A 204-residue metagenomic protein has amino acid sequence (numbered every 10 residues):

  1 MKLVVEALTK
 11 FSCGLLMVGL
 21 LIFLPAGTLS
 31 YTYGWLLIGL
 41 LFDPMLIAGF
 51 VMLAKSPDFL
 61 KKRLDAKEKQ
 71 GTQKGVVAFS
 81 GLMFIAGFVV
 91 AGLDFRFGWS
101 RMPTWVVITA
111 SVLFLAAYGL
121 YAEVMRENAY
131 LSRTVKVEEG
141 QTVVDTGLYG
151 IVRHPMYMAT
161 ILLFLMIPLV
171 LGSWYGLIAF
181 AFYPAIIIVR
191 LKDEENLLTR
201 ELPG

Functional and structural regions predicted by a protein language model:
M1-V5: Short, Lys/Arg-rich, polar N-terminal cytosolic tail immediately upstream of the first transmembrane signal-anchor
E6-L20, L29-Y31, L41-L46, W105-E127 (+1 more regions): Hydrophobic transmembrane alpha-helices
A26-L29, L93-T104: Membrane-interface helix termini and inter-helical loops of multi-pass transporters
G34, K69, Q73-V76, W99-V106 (+2 more regions): Membrane-interface helix-boundary signature
I38-A54, K69-G92: Specific transmembrane helices
D43-F59, A122-R133: Membrane-water interface of transmembrane alpha-helices
P57-L82, V137-Y149: Juxtamembrane helix-capping/reentrant segments at transmembrane boundaries
F84-G98, L120-V124: Membrane-helix exit/interface motif
